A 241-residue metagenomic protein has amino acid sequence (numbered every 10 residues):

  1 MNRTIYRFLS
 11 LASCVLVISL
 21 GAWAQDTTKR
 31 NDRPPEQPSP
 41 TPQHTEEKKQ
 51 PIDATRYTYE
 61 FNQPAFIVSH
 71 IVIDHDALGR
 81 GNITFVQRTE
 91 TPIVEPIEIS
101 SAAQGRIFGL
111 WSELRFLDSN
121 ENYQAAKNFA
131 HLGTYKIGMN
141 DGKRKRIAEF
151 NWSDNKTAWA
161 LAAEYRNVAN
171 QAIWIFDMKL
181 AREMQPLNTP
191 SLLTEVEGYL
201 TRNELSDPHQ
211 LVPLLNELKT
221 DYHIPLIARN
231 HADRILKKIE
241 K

Functional and structural regions predicted by a protein language model:
M1-Y6: N-terminal secretory signal peptides that target proteins for export/translocation
S10-S19: Bacterial N-terminal signal peptides
A22-A24: Boundary at the C-terminal end of the N-terminal hydrophobic targeting segment
D26-Q63, Y123-K241: Short, well-ordered, aromatic-rich surface patches in folded extracellular/luminal domains
H44-E90: N-terminal secretory signal peptides
H70-D74, V94-I99, R144-D154: Short amphipathic beta-strand/extended segments with alternating polar/hydrophobic composition
R80-E95, T194-Y199, V212-N216: Acidic/histidine-rich, surface-exposed loop or edge segments in extracytoplasmic proteins
I83-S119: A short-motif feature that recognizes glycine-rich, charge-decorated loops that bind or process nucleotide phosphates
